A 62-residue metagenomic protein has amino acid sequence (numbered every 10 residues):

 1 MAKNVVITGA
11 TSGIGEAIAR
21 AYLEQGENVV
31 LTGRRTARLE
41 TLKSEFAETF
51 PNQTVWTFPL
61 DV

Functional and structural regions predicted by a protein language model:
A2: Phosphate-coordination loops involved in phosphoryl transfer and adenosine-cofactor binding
T11-S12: Conserved glycine-rich cofactor-binding loop
G15-E16: N-terminal Rossmann-fold NAD(P) dinucleotide-binding loop
Y22: Aromatic pocket-lining residues of Rossmann-like dinucleotide-binding sites
Q25-L42: Conserved glycine-rich Rossmann-like NAD(P)H-binding loop of the short-chain dehydrogenase/reductase
T49-V62: Rossmann-fold cofactor-recognition segment
